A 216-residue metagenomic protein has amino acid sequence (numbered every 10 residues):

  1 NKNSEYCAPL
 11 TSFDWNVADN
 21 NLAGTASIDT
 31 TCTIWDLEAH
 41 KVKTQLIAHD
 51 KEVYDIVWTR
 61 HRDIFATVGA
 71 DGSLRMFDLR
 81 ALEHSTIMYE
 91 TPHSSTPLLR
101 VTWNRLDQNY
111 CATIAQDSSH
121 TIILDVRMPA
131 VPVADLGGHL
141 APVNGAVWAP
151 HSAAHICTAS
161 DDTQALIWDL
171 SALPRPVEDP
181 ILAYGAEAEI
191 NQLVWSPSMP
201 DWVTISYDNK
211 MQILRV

Functional and structural regions predicted by a protein language model:
N1-L10, I47-V53, E90-L98, L136-V143 (+1 more regions): WD40/WD-repeat beta-propeller blade N-cap
F13-N20, D50, I56-D63, T102-Q108 (+4 more regions): Loop/turn segments within WD40 beta-propeller blades
N21-L22, A26-T96: Solenoidal tandem-repeat scaffolds enriched in leucines and small polar residues
T25-D29, V68-D71, L79, I114-S118 (+2 more regions): Conserved strand-to-loop turn within each blade of WD40 beta-propeller repeats
C32-D36, I56, L74-R80, T121-D125 (+2 more regions): WD40-repeat beta-propellers
K43-T44, S85-M88, V131-A134, P176-I181: A structural motif specific to WD40 beta-propellers
Q116-D117, G137-R175: Loop/turn-rich, solvent-exposed surfaces of beta-rich toroidal or solenoidal domains
N191-V216: Blade-level signature of beta-propeller repeat domains, shared across WD40, Kelch, NHL, RCC1 and BNR/Asp-box propellers
